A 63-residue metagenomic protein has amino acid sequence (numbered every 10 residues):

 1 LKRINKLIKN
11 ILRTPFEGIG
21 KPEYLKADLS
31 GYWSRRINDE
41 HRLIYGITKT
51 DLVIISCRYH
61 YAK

Functional and structural regions predicted by a protein language model:
L1, K6, F16-I19, L25-K26 (+2 more regions): Enriched for short, Lys/Arg-rich terminal
L12: Acidic-basic catalytic patches of nuclease active cores, encompassing PD-(D/E)XK and other metal-cofactor nuclease
